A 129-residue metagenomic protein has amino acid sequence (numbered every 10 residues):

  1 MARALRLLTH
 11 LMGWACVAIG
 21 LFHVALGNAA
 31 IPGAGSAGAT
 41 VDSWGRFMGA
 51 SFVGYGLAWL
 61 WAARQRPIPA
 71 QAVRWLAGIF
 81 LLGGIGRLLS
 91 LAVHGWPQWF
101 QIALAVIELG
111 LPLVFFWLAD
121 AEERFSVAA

Functional and structural regions predicted by a protein language model:
A2-D42: Membrane-helix boundary elements
W14, A18-F22, V41-A63, G78-L82: Core segments of alpha-helical transmembrane spans in multipass integral membrane proteins
L21, W59-L60, R87-L89, L113: Alpha-helical transmembrane segments of multipass membrane proteins
P32-V41, A62-A70, S90: Short juxtamembrane and helix-loop transition motifs at transmembrane-helix boundaries in membrane proteins
G35-D42, W96-I107: Non-cytosolic membrane-interface motifs at loop->transmembrane helix junctions
V73-R87: Hydrophobic alpha-helical membrane segments
I85-I102, D120: Membrane-helix boundary connector in multi-pass membrane proteins
G110-A129: Membrane-water interface at the C-terminal end of transmembrane alpha helices
